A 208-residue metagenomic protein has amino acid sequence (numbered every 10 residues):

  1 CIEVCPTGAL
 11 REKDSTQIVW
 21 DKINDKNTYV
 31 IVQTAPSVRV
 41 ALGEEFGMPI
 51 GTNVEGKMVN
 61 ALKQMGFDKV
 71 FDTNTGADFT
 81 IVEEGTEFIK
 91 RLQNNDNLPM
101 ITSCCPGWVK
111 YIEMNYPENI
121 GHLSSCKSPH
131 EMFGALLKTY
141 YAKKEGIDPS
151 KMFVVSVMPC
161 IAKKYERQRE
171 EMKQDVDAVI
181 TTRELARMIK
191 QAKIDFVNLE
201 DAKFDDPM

Functional and structural regions predicted by a protein language model:
C1-G8: Cysteine-centered iron-sulfur cluster-binding motifs in ferredoxin-type domains/subunits of redox enzymes
E12-M208: Iron-sulfur-associated redox domains of electron-transfer enzymes in respiratory and anaerobic energy metabolism
